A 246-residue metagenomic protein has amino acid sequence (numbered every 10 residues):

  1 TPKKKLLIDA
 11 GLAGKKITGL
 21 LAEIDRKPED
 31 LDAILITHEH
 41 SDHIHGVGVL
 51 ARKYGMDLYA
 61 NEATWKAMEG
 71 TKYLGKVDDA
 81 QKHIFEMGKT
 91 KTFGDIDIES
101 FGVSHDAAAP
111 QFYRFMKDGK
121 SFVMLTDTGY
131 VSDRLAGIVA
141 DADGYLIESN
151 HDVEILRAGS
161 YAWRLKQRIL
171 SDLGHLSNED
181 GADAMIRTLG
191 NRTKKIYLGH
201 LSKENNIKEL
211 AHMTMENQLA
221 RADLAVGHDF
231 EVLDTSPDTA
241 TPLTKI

Functional and structural regions predicted by a protein language model:
T1-I24, Q111-D127, G144: Conserved beta-strand hairpin/beta-sheet module of binuclear metal-dependent hydrolase folds, prominently
L7-G11, D32-E39, Y59-E62, V123-D127 (+3 more regions): Active-site neighborhood of phospho(di)ester-bond hydrolases with catalytic His/Asp-centered motifs
A13-N61: Active-site metal-binding motif and surrounding structural segment of the metallo-beta-lactamase
R26-E29, L50-Y54, V77, G137-D141 (+1 more regions): Short, conserved loop/helix-junction motifs that constitute active-site signature segments in enzyme catalytic cores
H40-I44, W65-A67, A107-A108, V131-D133 (+2 more regions): Active-site environment of divalent metal-dependent phosphoester hydrolases
H45-Y54, E69-K72, N206-M213: Metal-dependent catalytic neighborhoods of phosphoester/phosphodiester hydrolases
E62-F112, M116-G119: Metallo-beta-lactamase
D133-L233: Cap/insert and terminal regions of metallo-dependent hydrolase folds
